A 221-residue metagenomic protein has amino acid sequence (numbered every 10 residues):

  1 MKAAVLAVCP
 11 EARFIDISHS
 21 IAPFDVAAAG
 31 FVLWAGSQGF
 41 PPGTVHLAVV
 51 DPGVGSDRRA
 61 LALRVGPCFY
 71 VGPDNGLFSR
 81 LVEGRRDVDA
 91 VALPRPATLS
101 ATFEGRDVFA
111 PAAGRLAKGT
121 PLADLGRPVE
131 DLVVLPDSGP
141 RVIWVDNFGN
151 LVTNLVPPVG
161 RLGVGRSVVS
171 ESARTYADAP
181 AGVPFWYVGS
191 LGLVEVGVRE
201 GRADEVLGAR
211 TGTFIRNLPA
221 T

Functional and structural regions predicted by a protein language model:
M1-S20: N-terminal glycine-rich anion-binding loop in soluble enzyme alpha/beta folds
V8-E11, G36-F40, G84, R115-A123: Change "in soluble alpha/beta enzymes" to "in soluble alpha/beta proteins
E11, D25-F31, F40-G43, L47-V50 (+1 more regions): Active-site histidine-anchored catalytic micro-motif
D16-G36: N-terminal beta-loop-helix "entrance" segment that forms/cooperates in small-molecule cofactor or anionic ligand
I17-H19, V49-P52, V65-G66, P73-N75 (+6 more regions): Fold-independent oxyanion-binding glycine-rich loops and adjacent beta-strand/coil segments at enzyme active sites
R95-L155: Anionic-ligand-binding alpha/beta catalytic cores of soluble enzymes and soluble regulatory domains that recognize
V152-R210: A conserved acidic, glycine/proline-rich C-terminal tail/linker
E205-V206, T211-T221: Pepsin/retropepsin-fold aspartyl endopeptidases
